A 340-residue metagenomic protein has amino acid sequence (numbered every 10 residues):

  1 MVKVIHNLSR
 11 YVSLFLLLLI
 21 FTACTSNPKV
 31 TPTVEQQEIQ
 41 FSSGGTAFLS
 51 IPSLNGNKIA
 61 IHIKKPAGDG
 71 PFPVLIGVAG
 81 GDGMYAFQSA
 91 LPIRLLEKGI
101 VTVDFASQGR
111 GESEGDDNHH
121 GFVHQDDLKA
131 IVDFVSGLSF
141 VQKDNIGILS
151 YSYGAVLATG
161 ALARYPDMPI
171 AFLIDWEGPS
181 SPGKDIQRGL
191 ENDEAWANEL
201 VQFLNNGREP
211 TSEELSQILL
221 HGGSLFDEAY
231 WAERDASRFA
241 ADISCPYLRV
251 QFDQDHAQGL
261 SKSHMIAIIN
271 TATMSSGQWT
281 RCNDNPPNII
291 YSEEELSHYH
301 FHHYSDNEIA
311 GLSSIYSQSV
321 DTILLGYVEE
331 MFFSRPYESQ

Functional and structural regions predicted by a protein language model:
V30-G68: N-terminal cap/lid segment of alpha/beta-hydrolase-fold proteins
G70-F72, V78-E114, G183, A257: Short substrate-entry loop that stabilizes the transition state in hydrolases
H119-S139: Alpha/beta-hydrolase active-site loop
F140-S152: Alpha/beta-hydrolase fold nucleophile elbow
S150-G160: Glycine-rich nucleophile elbow surrounding the catalytic serine of serine-hydrolase chemistry
G160-G223: Hydrolase active-site cap/lid region
Q217-H298: Serine-hydrolase catalytic core
S276-Q340: C-terminal catalytic histidine-bearing segment of alpha/beta-hydrolase fold enzymes
